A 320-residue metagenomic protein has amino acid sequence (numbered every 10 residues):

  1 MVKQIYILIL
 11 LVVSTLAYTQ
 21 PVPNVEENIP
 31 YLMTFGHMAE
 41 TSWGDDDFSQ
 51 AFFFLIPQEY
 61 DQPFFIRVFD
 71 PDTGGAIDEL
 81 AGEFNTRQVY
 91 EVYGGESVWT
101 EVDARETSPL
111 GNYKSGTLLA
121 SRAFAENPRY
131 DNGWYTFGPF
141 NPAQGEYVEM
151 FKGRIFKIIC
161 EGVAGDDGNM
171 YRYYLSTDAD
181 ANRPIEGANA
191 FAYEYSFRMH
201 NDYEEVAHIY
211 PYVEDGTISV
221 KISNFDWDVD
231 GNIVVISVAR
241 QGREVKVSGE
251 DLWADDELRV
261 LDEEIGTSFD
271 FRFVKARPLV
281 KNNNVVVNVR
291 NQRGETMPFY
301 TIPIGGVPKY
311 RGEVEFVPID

Functional and structural regions predicted by a protein language model:
V2-L10: Sec-dependent signal peptide recognition, specifically the positively charged N-region followed immediately by
V12-L16: N-terminal signal peptide c-region/cleavage motif recognized by signal peptidases
Q20-Y31, F52, L80-E83, Q88-V98 (+2 more regions): C-terminal edge strands of extracellular/lumenal beta-sandwich accessory domains
M38-S49, Y195-N201: Extracellular beta-rich ligand/substrate-recognition surface
D47-S49, Q58-F65, V213-S219: Extended extracellular/luminal ectodomain segments enriched in beta-structured repeat modules
F64-S108: Mid-chain, structured segments of secreted extracytoplasmic proteins
S97-S121, R243-V260: Acidic Ser/Thr/Pro-rich low-complexity disordered segments that often serve as glycosylated linkers/stalks around
G111, S115-K152, E257-V280: Beta-sandwich interaction modules
